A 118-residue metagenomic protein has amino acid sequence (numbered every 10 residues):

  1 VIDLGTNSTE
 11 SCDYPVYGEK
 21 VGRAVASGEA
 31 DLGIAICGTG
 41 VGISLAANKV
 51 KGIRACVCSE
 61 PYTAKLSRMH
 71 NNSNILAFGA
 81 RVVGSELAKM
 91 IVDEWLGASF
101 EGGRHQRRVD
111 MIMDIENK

Functional and structural regions predicted by a protein language model:
V1-S11: A short beta-strand-loop structural module common to alpha/beta enzyme folds
T6-S8, A30-D31, A80: A short glycine/serine-rich beta->alpha loop
P15-E19, S59-E60: Charged helix-capping and loop-helix junction motifs
Y17, N48-G52, M90-V92: Short, glycine/charged-enriched secondary-structure capping and boundary segments
Y17-T39: Short, structured active-site "lid" loops
E19, R23, L45, K65-R68 (+1 more regions): Alpha-helical segments flanking ligand/cofactor-binding loops in enzyme cores
A35-R81: Mid-chain, well-packed structural core segment of small domains
P61-K118: C-terminal binding/interaction regions
